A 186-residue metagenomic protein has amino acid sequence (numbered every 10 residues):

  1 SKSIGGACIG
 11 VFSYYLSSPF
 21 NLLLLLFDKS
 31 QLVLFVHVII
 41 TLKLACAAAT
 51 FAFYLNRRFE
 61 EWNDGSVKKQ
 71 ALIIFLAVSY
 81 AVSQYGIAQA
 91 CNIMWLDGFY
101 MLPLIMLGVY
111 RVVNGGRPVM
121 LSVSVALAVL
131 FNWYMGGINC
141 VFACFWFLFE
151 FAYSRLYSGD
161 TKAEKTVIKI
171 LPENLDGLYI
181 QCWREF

Functional and structural regions predicted by a protein language model:
S1-A48, V78-F99, I138: Membrane-interface coil-to-helix junctions
L22-F27, R58, V112, L130: Alpha-helical structural context
L25-D28, V125-A126, N174-Y179: Membrane-interface segments at the starts/ends of alpha-helical transmembrane spans
D28-I39, D64-L76, R117-M120: Membrane-interface starts of transmembrane alpha-helices
L44-Y54, K69-Y153, Q181-F186: Membrane-embedded helix bundles of polyisoprenyl
N56-K68, V112-G116, L156-V167: Membrane-interface helix-boundary motifs at transmembrane edges
G159-F186: Hydrophobic alpha-helical membrane-interfacial segments at the cytosolic entry of transmembrane helices
